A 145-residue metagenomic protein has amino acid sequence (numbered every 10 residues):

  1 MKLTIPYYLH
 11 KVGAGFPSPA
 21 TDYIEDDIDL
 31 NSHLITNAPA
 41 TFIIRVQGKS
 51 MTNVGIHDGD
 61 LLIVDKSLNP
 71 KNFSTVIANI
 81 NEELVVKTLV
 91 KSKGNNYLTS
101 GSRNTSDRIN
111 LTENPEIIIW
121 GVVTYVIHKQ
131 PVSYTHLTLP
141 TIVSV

Functional and structural regions predicted by a protein language model:
M1-L3: N-terminal intrinsically disordered, low-complexity, charge/repeat-rich segments that act as generic
I5, T41-I44, L84-K87, I117 (+1 more regions): Small-residue-enriched segments and motifs
K11-N72, I77: A short, contiguous structural element within a folded domain that forms the immediate neighborhood of a functional site
F42, N72-N96: Short, compositionally biased
S92-S133: Glycine- and charge-enriched low-complexity intrinsically disordered segments
T135-T141: Conserved small/polar residues in nucleotide/adenosyl-binding loops
